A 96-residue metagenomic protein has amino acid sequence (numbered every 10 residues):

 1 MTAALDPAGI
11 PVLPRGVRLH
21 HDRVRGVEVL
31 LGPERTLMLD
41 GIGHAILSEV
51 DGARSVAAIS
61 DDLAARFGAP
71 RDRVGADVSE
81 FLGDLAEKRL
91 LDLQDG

Functional and structural regions predicted by a protein language model:
M1-S48, Q94-D95: Acidic, low-complexity/disordered tracts enriched in E/D and polar residues
R35-G96: Long, charge-rich, low-complexity alpha-helical segments
